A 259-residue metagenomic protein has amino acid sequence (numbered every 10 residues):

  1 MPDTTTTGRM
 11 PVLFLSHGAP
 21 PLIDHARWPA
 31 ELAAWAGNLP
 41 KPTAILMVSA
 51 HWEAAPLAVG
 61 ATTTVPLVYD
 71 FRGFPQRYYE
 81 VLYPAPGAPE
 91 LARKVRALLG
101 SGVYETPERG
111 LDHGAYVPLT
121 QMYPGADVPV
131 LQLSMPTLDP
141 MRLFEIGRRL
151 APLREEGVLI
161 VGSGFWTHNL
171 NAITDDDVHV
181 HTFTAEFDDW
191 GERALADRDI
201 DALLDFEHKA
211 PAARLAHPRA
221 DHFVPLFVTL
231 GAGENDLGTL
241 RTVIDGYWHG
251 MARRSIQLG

Functional and structural regions predicted by a protein language model:
P2-L99, V103: A short aromatic-anchored loop/beta-hairpin motif
T5-T7, N38, M122-A126, P152: Solvent-exposed alpha-helices and their adjacent loops that cap or buttress functional pockets in soluble metabolic
P11-L15, A44-S49, L133, L153-W166 (+1 more regions): Beta-strand elements within well-structured catalytic alpha/beta cores of enzymes that handle phosphate/sulfate esters
W28-A33, R77-E80, R109-V117, L143-I146: Short acidic (Asp/Glu) patches
A50-E53, T63-V65, R109-L119, W166: Short glycine-enriched loops at secondary-structure junctions
F71, L119, L203: Short clusters of hydrophobic/aromatic residues that line enzyme substrate/ligand-binding pockets
L91-L143: Internal, conserved structured core segments that host functional sites
P129-V130, L138-L159, H168-G259: Surface-exposed, charge/polar-rich loops and edge strands
